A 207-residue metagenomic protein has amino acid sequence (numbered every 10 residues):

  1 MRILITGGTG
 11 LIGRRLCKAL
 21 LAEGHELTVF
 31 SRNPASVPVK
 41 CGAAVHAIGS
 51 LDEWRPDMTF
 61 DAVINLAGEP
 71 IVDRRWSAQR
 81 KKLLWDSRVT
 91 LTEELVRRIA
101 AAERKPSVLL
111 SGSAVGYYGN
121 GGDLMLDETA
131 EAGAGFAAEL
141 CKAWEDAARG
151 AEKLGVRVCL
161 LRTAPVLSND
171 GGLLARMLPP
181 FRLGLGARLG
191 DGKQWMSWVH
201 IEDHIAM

Functional and structural regions predicted by a protein language model:
I3-E23: N-terminal Rossmann NAD(P)H-binding glycine-rich loop of SDR-like oxidoreductase domains
T6, F60-L66, L110-G112, R162: Rossmann-fold scaffold of SDR-type NAD(P)-dependent oxidoreductases
F30-P34: N-terminal Rossmann-fold cofactor-binding loop
S36, G42-E94: NAD(P)H-binding glycine-rich loop region in Rossmannoid oxidoreductase-like domains and their noncatalytic homologs
T92-G135: Conserved Rossmann-fold NAD(P)-dependent oxidoreductase catalytic core, especially the SDR/UDP-sugar
G133-V158: Active-site Tyr-X1-5-Lys
A151-L154, C159-L160, A164-W195, I201: NAD(P)-dependent short-chain dehydrogenase/reductase
